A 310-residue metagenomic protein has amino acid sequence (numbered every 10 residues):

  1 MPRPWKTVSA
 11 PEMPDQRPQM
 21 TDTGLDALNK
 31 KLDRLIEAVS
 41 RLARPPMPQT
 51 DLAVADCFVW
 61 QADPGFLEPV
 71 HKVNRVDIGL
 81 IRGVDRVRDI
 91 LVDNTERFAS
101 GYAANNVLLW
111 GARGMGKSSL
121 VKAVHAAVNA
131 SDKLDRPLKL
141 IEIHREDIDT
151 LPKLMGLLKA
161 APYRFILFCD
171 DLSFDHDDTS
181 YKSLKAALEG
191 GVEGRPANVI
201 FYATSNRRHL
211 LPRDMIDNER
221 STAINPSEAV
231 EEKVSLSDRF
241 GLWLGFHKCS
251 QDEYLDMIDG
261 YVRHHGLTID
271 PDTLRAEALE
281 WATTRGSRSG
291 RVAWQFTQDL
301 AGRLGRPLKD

Functional and structural regions predicted by a protein language model:
P18-E68: Interdomain "pre-motor" coupling segment immediately N-terminal to P-loop NTPase/helicase cores
D26-A27, L67-I90: Dynamic helix-loop-helix/coil hinge segments at AAA+ ATPase domain boundaries and subdomain interfaces
K30, P45, K248-D310: C-terminal alpha-helical "lid" subdomain
R86-S100: Pre-Walker A adenine-sensing motif
Y102-V121: Walker A/P-loop nucleotide-binding motif
A127-Y163, F174-H176: AAA+/P-loop NTPase substrate/partner-engagement loops
N129-A130, A160, H176-T222: Conserved catalytic/switch belt of AAA+ P-loop NTPases
T222-V234, G241-E253: Conserved AAA+ ATPase "SRH/arginine-finger" region at the nucleotide-binding site
